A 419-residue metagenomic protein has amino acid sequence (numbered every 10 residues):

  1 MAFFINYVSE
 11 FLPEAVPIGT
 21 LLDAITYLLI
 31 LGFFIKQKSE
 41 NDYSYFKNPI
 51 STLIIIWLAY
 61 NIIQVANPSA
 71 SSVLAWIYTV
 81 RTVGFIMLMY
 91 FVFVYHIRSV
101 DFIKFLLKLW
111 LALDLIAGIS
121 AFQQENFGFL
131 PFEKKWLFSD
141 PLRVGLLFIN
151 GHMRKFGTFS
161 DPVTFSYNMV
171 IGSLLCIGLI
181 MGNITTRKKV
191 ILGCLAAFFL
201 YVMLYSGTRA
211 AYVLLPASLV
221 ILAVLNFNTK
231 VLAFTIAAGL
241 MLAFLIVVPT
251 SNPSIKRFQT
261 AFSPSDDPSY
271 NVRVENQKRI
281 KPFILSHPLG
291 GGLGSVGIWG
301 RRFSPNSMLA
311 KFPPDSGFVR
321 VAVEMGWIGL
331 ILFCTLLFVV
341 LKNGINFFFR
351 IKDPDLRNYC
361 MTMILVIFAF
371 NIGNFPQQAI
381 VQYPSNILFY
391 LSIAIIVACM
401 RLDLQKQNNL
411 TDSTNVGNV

Functional and structural regions predicted by a protein language model:
M1-M87, F370, V419: N-terminal hydrophobic segments of proteins, predominantly signal-anchor/transmembrane helices of inner/organellar
Y7-E14, R143-T158, S307-R320: Juxtamembrane membrane-water interface segments that cap and precede transmembrane helices
I25-S39, G172-N183, W327-I351: Hydrophobic, aromatic-rich transmembrane alpha-helices and their immediate juxtamembrane boundary segments
L58-A66, K104-F138, L142-L225, G239 (+2 more regions): Alpha-helical transmembrane segments of multi-pass inner-membrane proteins
I119, E125-F129, M203-S206, A223-P264 (+1 more regions): A membrane-periplasm/extracellular boundary helix in multi-pass inner-membrane enzymes that assemble envelope glycans
L174, L219, A237, T362-V419: Transmembrane alpha-helices of multi-pass inner-membrane enzymes
T186-I191, F199-L200, P216-A217, V224 (+1 more regions): Hydrophobic transmembrane alpha-helices and their immediate junctions
T250, I255-K256, T260-M325, N346-I351: Long extracytoplasmic/lumenal interhelical loops at the membrane interface of multi-pass membrane proteins
